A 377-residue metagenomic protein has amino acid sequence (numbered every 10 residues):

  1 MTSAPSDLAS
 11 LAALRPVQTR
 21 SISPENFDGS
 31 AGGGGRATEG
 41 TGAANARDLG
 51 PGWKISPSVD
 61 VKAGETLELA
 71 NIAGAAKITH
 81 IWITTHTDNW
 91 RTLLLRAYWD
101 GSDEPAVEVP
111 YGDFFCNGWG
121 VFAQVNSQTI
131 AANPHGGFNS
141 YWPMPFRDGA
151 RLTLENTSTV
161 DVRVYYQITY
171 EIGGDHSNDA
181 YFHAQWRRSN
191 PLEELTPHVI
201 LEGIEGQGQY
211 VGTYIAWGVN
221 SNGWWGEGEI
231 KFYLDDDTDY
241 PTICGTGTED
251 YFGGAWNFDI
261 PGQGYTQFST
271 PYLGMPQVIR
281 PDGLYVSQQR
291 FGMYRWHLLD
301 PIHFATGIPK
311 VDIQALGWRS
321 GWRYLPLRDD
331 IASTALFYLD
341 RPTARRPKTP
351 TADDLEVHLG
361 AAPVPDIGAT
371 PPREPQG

Functional and structural regions predicted by a protein language model:
M1-G377: Beta-strand-centric surfaces of beta-sandwich/beta-rich domains
